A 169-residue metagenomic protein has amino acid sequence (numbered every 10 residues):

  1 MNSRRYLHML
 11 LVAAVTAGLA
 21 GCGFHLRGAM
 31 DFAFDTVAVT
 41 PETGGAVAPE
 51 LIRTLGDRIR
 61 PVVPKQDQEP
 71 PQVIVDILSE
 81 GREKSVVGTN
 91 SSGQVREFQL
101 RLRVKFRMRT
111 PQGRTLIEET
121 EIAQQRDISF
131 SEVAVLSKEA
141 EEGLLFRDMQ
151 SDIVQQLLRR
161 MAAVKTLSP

Functional and structural regions predicted by a protein language model:
S3-L11: N-terminal export leaders
G18-G21: C-terminal motif of bacterial Sec signal peptides marking the signal peptidase cleavage site
G23-L26: Bacterial signal peptide processing site
A33-G81: N-terminal segment of the mature soluble domain
A48-I52, R101, E119, F146 (+3 more regions): Extracytoplasmic/secreted envelope proteins and their assembly/folding machinery, especially bacterial periplasmic
L55, I59, G81, M108-Q112 (+2 more regions): Sec/Tat-exported extracytoplasmic proteins
D76-E121, D127-G143: Surface-exposed short loop/turn segments
L136-P169: C-terminal/domain-edge helix-coil "capping" segments
